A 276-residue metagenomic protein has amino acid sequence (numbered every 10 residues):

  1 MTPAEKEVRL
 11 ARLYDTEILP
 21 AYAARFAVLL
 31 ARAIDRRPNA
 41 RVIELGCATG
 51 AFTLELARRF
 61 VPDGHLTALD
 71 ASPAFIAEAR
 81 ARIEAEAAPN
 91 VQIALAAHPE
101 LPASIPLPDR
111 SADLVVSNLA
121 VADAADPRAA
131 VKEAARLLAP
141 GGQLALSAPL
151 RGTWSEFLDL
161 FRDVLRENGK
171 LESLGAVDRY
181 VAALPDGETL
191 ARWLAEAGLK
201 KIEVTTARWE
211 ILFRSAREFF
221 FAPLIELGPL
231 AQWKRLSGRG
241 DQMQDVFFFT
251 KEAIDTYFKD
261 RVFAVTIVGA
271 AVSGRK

Functional and structural regions predicted by a protein language model:
P20-P38, E55: Conserved alpha-helix/loop element of class I SAM-dependent methyltransferases that forms part of the SAM/SAH-binding
I43-S104: Class I SAM-dependent methyltransferase SAM/SAH-binding core
P62-D63, L138-Q143: Short glycine-dipeptide loop
A103-V115: A short acidic, Gly/Pro-enriched loop at the edge of an enzyme's catalytic core that lines a small-molecule cofactor
L114-P127, A148: A short SAM/SAH-binding and catalytic strip from SAM-dependent methyltransferases
R128, G141-R214: Conserved catalytic/acceptor-binding region of the Class I
E203-R261: C-terminal helical/coil "lid" or tail adjacent to the Rossmann-like core of SAM-dependent
F221-P223, G269-K276: Core SAM-dependent methyltransferase catalytic element
